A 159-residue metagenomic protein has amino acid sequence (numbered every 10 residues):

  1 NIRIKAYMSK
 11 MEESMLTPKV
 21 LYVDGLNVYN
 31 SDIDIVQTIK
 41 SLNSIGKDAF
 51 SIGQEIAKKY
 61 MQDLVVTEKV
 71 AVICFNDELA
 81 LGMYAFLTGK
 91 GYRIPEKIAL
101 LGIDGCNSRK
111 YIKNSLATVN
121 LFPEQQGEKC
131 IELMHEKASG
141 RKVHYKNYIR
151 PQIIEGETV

Functional and structural regions predicted by a protein language model:
N1-V159: Bacterial carbohydrate/catabolite-sensing allosteric modules
